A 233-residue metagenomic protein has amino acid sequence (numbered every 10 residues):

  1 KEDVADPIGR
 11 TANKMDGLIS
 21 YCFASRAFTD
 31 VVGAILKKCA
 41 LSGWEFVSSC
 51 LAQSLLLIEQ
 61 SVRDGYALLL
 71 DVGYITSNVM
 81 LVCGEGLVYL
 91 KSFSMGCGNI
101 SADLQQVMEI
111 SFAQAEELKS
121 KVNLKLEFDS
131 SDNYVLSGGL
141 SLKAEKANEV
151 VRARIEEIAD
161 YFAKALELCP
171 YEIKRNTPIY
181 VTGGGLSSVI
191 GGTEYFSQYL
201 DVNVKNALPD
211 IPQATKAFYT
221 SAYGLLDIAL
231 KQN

Functional and structural regions predicted by a protein language model:
K1-A67, K125-D129, N133, S137 (+4 more regions): Nucleotide/phosphate-binding catalytic cleft detector across ATP-hydrolyzing and phosphate-transferring enzymes
Y21, R26-A34, L51, V82-D160 (+3 more regions): Phosphate-binding glycine-rich/basic clefts of nucleotide- and phosphate-handling proteins, predominantly
L36, L104, F162, V181 (+2 more regions): Residue-level signature of catalytic and energy-coupling elements of molecular machines, predominantly ATP/GTP-dependent
K37, E59, D71, E157 (+1 more regions): Extended, folded domain segments that form the structural surfaces/walls around functional sites
Q60-L90, L104: Gly/Thr-rich phosphate-binding beta-strand-loop-beta motif of the actin/hexokinase/Hsp70
Y66-V72, A113-E117, S221-Q232: A polyampholytic, Gly/Pro-enriched intrinsically disordered region
K174-S197: Glycine-rich phosphate-binding loops at beta-strand->alpha-helix junctions
K205-N233: Glycine-rich phosphate-binding/hydrolytic loop that grips phosphoryl groups
